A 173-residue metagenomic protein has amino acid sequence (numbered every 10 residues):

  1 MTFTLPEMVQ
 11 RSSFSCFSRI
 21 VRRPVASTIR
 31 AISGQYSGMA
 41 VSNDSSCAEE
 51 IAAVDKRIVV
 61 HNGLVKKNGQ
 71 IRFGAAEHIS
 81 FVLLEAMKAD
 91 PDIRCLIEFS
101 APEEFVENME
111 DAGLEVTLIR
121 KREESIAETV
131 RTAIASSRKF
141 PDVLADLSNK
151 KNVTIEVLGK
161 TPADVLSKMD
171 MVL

Functional and structural regions predicted by a protein language model:
F3-L173: Conserved mixed alpha/beta catalytic, RNA-binding, or beta-rich assembly cores of soluble enzyme, regulatory
